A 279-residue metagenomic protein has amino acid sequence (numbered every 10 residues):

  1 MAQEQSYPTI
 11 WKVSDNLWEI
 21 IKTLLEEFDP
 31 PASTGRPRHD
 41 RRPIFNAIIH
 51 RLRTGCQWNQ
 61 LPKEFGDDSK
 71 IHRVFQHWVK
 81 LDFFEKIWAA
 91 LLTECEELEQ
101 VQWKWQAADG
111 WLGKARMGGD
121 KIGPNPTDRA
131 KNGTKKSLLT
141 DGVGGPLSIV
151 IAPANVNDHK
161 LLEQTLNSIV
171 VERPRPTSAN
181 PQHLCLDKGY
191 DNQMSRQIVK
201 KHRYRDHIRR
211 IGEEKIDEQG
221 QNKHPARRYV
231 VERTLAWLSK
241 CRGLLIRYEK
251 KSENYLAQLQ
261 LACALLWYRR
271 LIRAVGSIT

Functional and structural regions predicted by a protein language model:
M1-T279: Short alpha-helical elements
